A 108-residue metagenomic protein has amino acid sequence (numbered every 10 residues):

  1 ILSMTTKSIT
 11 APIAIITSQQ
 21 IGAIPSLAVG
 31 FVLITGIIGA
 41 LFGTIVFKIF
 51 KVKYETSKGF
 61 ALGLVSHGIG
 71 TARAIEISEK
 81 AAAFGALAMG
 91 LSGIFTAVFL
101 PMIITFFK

Functional and structural regions predicted by a protein language model:
I1-T35, K53-L91: Alpha-helical membrane segments and immediately flanking helix-loop junctions that form or couple to the substrate/ion
A11-I15, G36-K48, G68, G93-T105: Transmembrane alpha-helical segments of multi-pass membrane transport proteins and ion-pumping complexes
